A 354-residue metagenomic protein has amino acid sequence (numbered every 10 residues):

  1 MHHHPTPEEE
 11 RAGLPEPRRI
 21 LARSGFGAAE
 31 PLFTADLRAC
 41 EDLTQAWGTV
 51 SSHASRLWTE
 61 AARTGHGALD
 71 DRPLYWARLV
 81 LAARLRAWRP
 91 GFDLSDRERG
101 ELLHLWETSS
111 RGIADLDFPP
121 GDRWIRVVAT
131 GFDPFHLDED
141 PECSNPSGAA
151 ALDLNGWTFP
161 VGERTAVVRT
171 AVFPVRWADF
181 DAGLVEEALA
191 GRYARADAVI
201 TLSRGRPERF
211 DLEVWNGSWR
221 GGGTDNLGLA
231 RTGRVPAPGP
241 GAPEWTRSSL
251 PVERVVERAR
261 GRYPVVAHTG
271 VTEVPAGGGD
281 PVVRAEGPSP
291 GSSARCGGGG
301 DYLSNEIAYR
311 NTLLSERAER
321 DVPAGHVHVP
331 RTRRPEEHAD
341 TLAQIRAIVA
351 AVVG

Functional and structural regions predicted by a protein language model:
H2-A294, T312, E316-R317, T332 (+1 more regions): N-terminal catalytic or cofactor-binding beta/alpha core of small enzyme domains
G299-A318: Short glycine-rich, acidic/polar surface loops and turns
V322: A short helix->loop->beta-strand "cap" motif at the edges of active sites that frequently abuts
